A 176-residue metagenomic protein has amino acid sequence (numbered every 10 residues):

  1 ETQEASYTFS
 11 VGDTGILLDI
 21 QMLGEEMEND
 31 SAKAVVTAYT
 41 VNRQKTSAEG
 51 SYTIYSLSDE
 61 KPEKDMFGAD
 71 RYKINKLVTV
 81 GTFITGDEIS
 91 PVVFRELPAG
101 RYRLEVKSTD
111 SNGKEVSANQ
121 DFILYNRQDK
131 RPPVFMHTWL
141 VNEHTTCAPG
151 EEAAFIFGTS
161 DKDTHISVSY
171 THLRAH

Functional and structural regions predicted by a protein language model:
T2-L17, V116-K130: Short beta-strand elements
T8-L57, R131-M136, V141-E152: Beta-strand-rich domain onsets/edges
V41-G81, S167-S169: Contiguous segments within soluble domain cores/interaction surfaces
E96-A99: Surface-exposed, short loops/turns at beta-strand junctions within beta-sandwich domains
Y102-L104: A short tyrosine-centered beta-strand micro-motif
T159-T164: Short proline/glycine-enriched turn/loop motifs at strand-loop junctions of beta-rich domains
T171-H176: Conserved small/polar residues in nucleotide/adenosyl-binding loops
